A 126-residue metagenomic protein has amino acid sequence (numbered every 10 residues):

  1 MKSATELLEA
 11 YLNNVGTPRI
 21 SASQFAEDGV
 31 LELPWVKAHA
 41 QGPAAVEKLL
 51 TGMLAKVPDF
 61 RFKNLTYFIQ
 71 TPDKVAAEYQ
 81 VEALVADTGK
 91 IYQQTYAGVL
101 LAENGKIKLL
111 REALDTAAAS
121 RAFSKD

Functional and structural regions predicted by a protein language model:
M1-Q24, D28: Short acidic-aromatic low-complexity motifs
K2, A40-A44, I91: Residues at secondary-structure transition points
S3, L54-D126: A beta-strand edge to alpha-helix "cap/lid" segment located at domain peripheries
L7-N14, V46-L49, A77: C-terminal ligand-sensing/allosteric alpha-helical core of TetR-family HTH transcriptional regulators
Y11, V36, L109: Short, flexible active-site loop motifs that bind/organize anionic cofactors or intermediates
P18, A22, A26-T71: A solvent-exposed, acidic/Ser-Thr-rich amphipathic alpha-helical stretch
